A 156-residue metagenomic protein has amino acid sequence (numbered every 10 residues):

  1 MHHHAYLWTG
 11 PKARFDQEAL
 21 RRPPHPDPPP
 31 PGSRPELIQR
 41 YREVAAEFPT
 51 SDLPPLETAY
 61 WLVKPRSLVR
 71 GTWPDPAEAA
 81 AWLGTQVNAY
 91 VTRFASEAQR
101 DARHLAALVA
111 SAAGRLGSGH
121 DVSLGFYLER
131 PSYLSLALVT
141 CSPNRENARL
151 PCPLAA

Functional and structural regions predicted by a protein language model:
M1-H4, A81, D101-A102, A106: Compositionally biased, flexible interaction segments
M1-S67: Short aromatic-glycine-(Arg/Gly/Cys) micro-motifs in beta-strand/loop hairpins
G10-K12, P76, C141: Generic structural motif
R21-H25, N88, C152-A155: Short intrinsically disordered coil segments
P31-G32, A95-A98: Glycine-rich loops and low-complexity Gly/Arg-rich segments that provide flexible linkers or classic glycine-based
W61-A81: A short, exposed loop/beta-hairpin motif centered on an aromatic-Gly-Thr core
P74-V91, S96: A short, charged, amphipathic alpha-helix used as a generic interaction element across diverse proteins
Q99-A156: Acidic, proline/glycine-rich low-complexity IDRs
